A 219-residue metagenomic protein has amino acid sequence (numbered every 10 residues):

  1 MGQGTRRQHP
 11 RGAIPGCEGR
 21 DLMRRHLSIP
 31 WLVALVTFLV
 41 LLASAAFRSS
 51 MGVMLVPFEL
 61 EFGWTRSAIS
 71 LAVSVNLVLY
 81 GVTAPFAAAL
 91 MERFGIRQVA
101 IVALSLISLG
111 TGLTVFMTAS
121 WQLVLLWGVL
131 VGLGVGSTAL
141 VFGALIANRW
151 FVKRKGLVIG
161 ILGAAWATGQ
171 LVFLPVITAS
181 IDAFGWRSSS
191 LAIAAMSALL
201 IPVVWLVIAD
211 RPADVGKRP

Functional and structural regions predicted by a protein language model:
L32-R66, A84-A87, L174: Extracytoplasmic
T65-V73, I159: Juxtamembrane helix-start elements in MFS-like secondary transporters
L77-G81, A167-T168: Short hydrophobic/small-residue motifs within alpha-helical transmembrane segments of multi-pass transporter-like
V82-W121: Conserved MFS/SLC helix-loop-helix module at the cytosolic interface between two early adjacent transmembrane helices
L104, S108-T111, L126-W127, A194 (+1 more regions): A generic transmembrane-helix signature of 12-TM secondary carrier transporters
W127-A164: Cytoplasmic helix-loop-helix junction between adjacent transmembrane helices in 12-TM secondary transporters
L162, W166-A213: Helix-loop-helix hairpin linking two adjacent transmembrane segments in secondary transporters
